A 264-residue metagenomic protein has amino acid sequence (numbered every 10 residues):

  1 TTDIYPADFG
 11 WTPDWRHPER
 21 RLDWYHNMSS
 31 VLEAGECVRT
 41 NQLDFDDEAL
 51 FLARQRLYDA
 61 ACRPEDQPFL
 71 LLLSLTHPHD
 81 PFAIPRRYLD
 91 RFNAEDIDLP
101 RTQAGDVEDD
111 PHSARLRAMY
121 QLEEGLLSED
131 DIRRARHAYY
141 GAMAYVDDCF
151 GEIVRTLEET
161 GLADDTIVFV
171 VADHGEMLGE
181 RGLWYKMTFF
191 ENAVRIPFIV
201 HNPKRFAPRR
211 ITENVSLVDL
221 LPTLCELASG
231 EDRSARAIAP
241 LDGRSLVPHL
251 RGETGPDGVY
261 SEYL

Functional and structural regions predicted by a protein language model:
T1-Q42, R86: Catalytic-site neighborhoods of secreted/periplasmic enzymes that process anionic sulfate/phosphate groups
I4-R16, F45-Q103, E158-I167: Active-site regions of oxyanion-processing enzymes, predominantly non-cytosolic
W11-T12, P18, H174-E180, V218-L221 (+1 more regions): C-terminal cap/loop subdomain of S1 sulfatases and analogous C-terminal strand-loop tails that border
M28-L73, G125-L126, D130-G141: Catalytic-adjacent loop/helix segments of enzymes that bind and process anionic phosphate/sulfate esters
L43-D44, R136-A144, T188-V194, R205-T223 (+1 more regions): A short beta-strand-to-alpha-helix junction
A53, L73, F92, F150 (+4 more regions): Generic structural signal for small/hydrophobic residues in well-ordered secondary structure, especially within
L70-H77, I167-A172, I199-V200, G258-L264: Short beta-strand segments
P81-I84, T156-R209, E213-S216: Histidine-centered active-site microenvironments of extracellular/periplasmic hydrolases and transferases
